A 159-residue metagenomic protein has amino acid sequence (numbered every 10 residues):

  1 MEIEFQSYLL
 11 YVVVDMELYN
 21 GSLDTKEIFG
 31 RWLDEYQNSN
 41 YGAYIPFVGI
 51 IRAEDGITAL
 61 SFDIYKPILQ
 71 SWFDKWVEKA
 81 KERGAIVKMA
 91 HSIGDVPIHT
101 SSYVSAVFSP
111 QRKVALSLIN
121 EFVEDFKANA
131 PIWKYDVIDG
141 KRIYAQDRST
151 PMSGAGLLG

Functional and structural regions predicted by a protein language model:
E2-L9: Intrinsic disorder/low-complexity segments
L10-S101, F108-P110, V114-N120, E124-G159: N-terminal, polar/charged subdomain of small-to-medium soluble alpha/beta proteins
